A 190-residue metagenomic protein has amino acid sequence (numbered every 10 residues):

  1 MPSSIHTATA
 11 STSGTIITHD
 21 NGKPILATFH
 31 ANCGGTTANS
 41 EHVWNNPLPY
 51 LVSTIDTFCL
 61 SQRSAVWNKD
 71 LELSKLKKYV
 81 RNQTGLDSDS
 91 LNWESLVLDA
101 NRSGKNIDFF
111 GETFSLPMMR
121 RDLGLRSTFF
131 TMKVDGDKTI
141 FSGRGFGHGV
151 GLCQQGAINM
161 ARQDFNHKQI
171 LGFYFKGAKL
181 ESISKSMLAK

Functional and structural regions predicted by a protein language model:
M1-K190: Conserved, single-site charged/polar hotspot
